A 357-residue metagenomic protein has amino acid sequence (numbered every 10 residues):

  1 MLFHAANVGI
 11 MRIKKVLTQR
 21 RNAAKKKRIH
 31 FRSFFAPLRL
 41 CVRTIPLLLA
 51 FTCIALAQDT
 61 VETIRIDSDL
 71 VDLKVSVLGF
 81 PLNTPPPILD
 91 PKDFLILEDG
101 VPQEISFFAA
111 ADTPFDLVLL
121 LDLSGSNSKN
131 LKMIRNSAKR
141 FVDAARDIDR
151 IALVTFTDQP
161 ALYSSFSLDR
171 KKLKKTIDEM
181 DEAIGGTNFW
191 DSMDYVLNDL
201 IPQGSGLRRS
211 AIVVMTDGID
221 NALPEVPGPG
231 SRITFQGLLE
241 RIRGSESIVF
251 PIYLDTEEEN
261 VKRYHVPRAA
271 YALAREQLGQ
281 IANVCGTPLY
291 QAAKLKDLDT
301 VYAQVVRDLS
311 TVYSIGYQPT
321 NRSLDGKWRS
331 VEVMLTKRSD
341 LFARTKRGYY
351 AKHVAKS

Functional and structural regions predicted by a protein language model:
L2-R12, L17-C41, L49: Short, low-complexity, charge-dense intrinsically disordered segments
C53-A57: Sec/Tat signal peptide C-region and signal peptidase I cleavage site
Q58-S357: Scaffold/interface architecture of coatomer-like assemblies
